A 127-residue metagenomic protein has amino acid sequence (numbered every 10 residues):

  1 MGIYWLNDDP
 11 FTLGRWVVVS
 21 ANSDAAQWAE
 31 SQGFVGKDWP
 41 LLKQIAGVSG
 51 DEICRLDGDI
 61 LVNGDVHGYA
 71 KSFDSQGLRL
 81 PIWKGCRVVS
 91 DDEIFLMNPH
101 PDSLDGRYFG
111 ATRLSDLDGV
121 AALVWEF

Functional and structural regions predicted by a protein language model:
M1-F127: Extended hydrophobic leader/signal-anchor segments used for secretion and membrane insertion
